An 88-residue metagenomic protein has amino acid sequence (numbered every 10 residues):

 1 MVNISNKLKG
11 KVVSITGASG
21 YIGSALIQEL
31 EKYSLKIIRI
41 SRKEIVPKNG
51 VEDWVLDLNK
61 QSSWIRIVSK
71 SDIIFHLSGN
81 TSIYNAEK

Functional and structural regions predicted by a protein language model:
I4-S5, E44-I45, R66: Short secondary-structure boundary/capping segments
S5-Y33: N-terminal Rossmann NAD(P)H-binding glycine-rich loop of SDR-like oxidoreductase domains
T16, I40, I74-S78: SDR active-site strand-loop-helix element
S34, G50-V51, S71: Short, well-ordered alpha-helix to beta-strand connector turns
L35-K43: Conserved glycine-rich Rossmann-like NAD(P)H-binding loop of the short-chain dehydrogenase/reductase
I45-P47, I83: Flexible, glycine-rich phosphate/dinucleotide-binding loops and adjacent beta-alpha linkers at cofactor/substrate
P47-Q61: Rossmann-fold cofactor-recognition segment
L58-K88: NAD(P)H-binding glycine-rich loop region in Rossmannoid oxidoreductase-like domains and their noncatalytic homologs
